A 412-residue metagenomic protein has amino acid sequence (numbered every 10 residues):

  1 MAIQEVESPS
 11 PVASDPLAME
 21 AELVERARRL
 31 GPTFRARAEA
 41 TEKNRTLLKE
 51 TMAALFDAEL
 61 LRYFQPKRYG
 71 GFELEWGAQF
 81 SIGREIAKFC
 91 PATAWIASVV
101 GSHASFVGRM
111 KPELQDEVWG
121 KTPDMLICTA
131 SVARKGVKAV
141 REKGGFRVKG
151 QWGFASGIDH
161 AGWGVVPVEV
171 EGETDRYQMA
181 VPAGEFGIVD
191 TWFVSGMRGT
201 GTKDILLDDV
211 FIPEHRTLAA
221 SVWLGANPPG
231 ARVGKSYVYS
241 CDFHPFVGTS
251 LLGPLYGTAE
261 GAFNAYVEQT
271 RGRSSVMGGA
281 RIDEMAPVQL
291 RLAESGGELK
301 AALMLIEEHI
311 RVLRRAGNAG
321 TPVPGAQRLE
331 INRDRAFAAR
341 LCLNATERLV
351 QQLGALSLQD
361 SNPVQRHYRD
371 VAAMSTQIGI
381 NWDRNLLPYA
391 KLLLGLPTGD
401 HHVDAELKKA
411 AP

Functional and structural regions predicted by a protein language model:
M1-E25, R29, D404-P412: Basic/polar N-terminal segments that are highly enriched at the extreme N-terminus, encompassing both cleavable
R28, G257, A293-K300, N332 (+3 more regions): Generic structural signal for well-ordered, non-transmembrane alpha-helical segments in soluble/cytosolic regions
R35, E39-E42, K300-F337, E347-L358: C-terminal helix-coil-helix/basic helical segment that borders enzyme active sites and/or dimer interfaces and provides
L47-D57, R62-G162: Glycine-rich flavin
T51-A54, L114, A280-A286, R315-N332 (+2 more regions): Charge-rich, acidic-biased intrinsically disordered regions
F154-T191, G201: A short core secondary-structure module
G196, T202-L299: Glycine-rich beta->alpha junctions and the first turn(s) of the following alpha-helix
L353-P412: Glycine-rich phosphate/cofactor-binding loops in nucleotide/flavin-utilizing enzymes
